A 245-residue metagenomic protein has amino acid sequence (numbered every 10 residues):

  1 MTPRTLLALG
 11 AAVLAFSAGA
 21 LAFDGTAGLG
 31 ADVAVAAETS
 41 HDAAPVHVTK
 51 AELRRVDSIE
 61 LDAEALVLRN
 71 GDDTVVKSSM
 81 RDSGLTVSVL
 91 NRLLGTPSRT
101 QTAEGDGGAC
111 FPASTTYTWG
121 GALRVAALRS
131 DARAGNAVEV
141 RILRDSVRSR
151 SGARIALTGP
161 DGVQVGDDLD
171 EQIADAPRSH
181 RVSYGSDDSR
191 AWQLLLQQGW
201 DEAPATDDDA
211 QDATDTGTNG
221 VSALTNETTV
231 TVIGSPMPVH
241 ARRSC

Functional and structural regions predicted by a protein language model:
T2-R4, G19-W192, T216-C245: Short helix/turn-capping signatures at newly exposed starts of structured segments
R4-S17: Sec-dependent N-terminal signal peptides
V67, R190, L194-D215: Surface-exposed intrinsically disordered loops and tails
